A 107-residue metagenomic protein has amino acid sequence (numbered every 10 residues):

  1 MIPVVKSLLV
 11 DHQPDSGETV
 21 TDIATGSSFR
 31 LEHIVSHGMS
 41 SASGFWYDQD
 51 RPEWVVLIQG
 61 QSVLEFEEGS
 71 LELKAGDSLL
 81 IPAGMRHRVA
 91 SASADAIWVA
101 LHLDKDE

Functional and structural regions predicted by a protein language model:
M1-W46: A short, N-terminal "cap"/entry segment at the start of jelly-roll beta-barrel domains of the cupin/DSBH fold
T21-I23, W46-Y47, W54, S70-L71 (+1 more regions): Short secondary-structure boundary/capping segments
D48-L64: Short, conserved beta-strand element in jelly-roll/cupin
Q61-V63, S70, R86, D95: Structural motif
E68-A83: Short acidic-glycine-tyrosine-enriched beta hairpin
A83-E107: Ligand-binding loop in jelly-roll beta-barrel domains
